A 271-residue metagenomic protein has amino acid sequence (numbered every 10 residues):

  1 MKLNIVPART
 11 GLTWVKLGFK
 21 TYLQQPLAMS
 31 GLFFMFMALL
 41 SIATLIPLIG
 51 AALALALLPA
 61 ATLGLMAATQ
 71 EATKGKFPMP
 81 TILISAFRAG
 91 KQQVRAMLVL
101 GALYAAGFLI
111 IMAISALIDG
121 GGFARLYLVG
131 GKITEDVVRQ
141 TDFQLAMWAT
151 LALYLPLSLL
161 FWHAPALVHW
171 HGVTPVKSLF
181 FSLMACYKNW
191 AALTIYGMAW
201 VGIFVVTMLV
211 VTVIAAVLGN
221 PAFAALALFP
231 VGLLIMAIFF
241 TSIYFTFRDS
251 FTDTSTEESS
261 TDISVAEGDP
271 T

Functional and structural regions predicted by a protein language model:
M1-T271: Hydrophobic alpha-helical membrane segments
